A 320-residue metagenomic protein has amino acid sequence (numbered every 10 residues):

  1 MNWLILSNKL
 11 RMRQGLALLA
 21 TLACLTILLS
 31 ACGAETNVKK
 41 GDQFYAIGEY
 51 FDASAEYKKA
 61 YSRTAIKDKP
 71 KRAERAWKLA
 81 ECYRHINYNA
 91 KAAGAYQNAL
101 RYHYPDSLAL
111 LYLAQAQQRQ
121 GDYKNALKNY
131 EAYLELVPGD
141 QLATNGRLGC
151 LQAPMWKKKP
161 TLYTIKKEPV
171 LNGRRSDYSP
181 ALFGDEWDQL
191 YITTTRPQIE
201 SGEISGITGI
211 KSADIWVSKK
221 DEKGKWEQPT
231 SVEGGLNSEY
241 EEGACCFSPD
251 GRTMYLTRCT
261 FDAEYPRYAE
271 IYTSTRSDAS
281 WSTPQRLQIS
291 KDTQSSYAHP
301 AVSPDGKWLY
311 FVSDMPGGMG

Functional and structural regions predicted by a protein language model:
V38-K39, P70-K78, L108-Y112, K128 (+1 more regions): Alpha-solenoid helical repeat scaffolds
I47, H85, Y112, R119-G320: Short, conserved micro-motifs composed of acidic
A60, N98-A99, A132-Y133: Canonical positions in the second alpha-helix
